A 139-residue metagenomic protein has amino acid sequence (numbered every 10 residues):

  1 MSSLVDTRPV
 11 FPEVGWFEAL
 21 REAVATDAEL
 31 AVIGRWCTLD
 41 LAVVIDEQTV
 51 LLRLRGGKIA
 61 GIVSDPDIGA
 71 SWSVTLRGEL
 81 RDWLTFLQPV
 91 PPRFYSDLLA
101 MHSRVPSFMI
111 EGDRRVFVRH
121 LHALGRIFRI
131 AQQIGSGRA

Functional and structural regions predicted by a protein language model:
M1-A139: Feature captures hydrophobic
